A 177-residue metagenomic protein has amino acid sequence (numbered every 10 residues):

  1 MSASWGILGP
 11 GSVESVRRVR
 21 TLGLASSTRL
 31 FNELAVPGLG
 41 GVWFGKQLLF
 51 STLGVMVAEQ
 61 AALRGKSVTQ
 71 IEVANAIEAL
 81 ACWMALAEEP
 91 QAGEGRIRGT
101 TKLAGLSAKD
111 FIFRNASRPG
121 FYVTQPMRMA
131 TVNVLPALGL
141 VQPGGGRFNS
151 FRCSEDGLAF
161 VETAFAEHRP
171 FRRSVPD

Functional and structural regions predicted by a protein language model:
M1-P126: Short, amphipathic alpha-helical interface elements at domain boundaries that mediate macromolecular binding
M129-D177: Accessory beta->alpha helical hairpin/"wing" motif in late/C-terminal subdomains of nucleic-acid enzymes
